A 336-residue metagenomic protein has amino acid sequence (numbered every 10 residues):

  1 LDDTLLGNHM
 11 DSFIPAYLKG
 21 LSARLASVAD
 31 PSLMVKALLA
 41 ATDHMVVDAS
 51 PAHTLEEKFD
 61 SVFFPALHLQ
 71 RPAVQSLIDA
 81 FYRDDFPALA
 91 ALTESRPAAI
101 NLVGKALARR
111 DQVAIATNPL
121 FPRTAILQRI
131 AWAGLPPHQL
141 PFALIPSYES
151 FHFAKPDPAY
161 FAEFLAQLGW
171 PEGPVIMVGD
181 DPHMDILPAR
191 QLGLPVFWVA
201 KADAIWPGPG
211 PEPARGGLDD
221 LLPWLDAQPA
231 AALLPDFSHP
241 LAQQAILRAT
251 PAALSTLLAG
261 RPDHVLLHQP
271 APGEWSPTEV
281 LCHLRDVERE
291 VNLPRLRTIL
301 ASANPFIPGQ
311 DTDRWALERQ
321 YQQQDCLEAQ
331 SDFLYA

Functional and structural regions predicted by a protein language model:
D2-A37: Active-site neighborhood of HAD-like aspartate-dependent phosphohydrolases
I14-L18, A131-A133, L194-P195, R297-T298: Glycine-rich, phosphate-binding/catalytic loops in enzymes
P15-S27, H53-Q70, W132, W315-L317: Helix-loop "lid/cap" segments that line or gate small-molecule binding pockets
S32-R83: A metal-dependent, Asp-based hydrolase signature
H53-E57, R71-S76, A80-I115: Short, acidic loop-to-helix structural element flanking the phosphoryl-transfer center in phosphate-processing enzymes
I100, G104-K105, A116-F121, A125-A245: Asp-based, Mg2+/Mn2+-dependent phosphohydrolase catalytic module
D220-T278, R289-A336: Aromatic-glycine hotspot motif
